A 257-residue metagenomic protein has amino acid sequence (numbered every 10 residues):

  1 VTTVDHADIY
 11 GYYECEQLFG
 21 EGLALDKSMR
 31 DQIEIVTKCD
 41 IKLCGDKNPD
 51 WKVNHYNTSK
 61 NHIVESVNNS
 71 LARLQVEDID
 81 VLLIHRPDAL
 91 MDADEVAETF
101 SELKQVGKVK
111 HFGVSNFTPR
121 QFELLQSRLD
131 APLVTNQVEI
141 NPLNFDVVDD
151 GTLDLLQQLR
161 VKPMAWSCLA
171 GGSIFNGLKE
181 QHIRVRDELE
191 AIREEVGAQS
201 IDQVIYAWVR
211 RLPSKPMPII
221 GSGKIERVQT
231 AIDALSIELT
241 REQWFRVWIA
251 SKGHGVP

Functional and structural regions predicted by a protein language model:
V1-E34, Q105, V256: N-terminal binding-site loop/beta-alpha segment at the start of enzyme catalytic domains that lines or forms
V4, I79, F112: Glycine-centered flexible beta-alpha turn that most often forms the glycine-rich phosphate-binding loop
E16-M29, S66-A72, D150-Q157: Short amphipathic alpha-helices and their capping/turn segments at secondary-structure boundaries
R30-Y56: Structural motif corresponding to the early beta-alpha repeats
P49-N61, H85, L90-M91: Active-site mouth loops of central-metabolism enzymes
T58-R73, R120-E123: Short, acidic/polar
L71-L90: Active-site groove signature of glycoside hydrolases
P87-P257: Beta/alpha (TIM)-barrel catalytic core signal, keyed to glycine-rich beta->alpha loops juxtaposed to Asp/Glu that bind
